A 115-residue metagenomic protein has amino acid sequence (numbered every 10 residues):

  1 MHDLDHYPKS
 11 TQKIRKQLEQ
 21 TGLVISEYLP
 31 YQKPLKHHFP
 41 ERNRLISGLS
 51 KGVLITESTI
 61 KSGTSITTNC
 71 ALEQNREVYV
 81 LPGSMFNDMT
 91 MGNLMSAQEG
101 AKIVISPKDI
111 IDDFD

Functional and structural regions predicted by a protein language model:
M1-D115: Glycine-biased, small-residue-rich flexible motifs in mid-sequence functional cores and linkers
